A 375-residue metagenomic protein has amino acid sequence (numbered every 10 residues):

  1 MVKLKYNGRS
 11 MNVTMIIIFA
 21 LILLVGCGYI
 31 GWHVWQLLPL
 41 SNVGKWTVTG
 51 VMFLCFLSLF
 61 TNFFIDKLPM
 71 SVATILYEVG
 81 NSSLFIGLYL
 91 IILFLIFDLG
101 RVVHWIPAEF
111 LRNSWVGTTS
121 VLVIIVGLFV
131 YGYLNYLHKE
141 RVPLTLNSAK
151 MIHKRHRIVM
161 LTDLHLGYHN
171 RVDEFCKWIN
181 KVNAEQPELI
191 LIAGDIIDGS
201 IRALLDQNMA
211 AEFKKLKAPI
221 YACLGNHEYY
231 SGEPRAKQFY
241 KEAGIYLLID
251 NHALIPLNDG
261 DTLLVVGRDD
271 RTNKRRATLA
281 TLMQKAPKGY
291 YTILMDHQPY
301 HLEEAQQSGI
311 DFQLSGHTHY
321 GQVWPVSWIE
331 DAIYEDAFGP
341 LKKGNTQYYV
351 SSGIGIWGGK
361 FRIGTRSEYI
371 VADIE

Functional and structural regions predicted by a protein language model:
M1-L137: Non-catalytic terminal accessory segments
V121, I125-M151, G167-D173: Hydrophobic alpha-helical transmembrane segments in integral membrane proteins
N147-E375: Soluble catalytic domains of enzymes that build or remodel membrane lipids, polysaccharides, and related
